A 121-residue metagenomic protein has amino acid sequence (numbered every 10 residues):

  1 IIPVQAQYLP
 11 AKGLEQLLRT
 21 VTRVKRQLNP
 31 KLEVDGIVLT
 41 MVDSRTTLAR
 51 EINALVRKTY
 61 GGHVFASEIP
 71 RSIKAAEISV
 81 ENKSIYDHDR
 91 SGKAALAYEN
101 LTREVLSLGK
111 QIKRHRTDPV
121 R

Functional and structural regions predicted by a protein language model:
I1-I73: Conserved catalytic-core segment of NTP-binding enzymes
L18, E99-T102: A cross-family signal for key residues in well-ordered alpha-helices that form functional helical elements
T22-K25, T102, L106: Generic structural signal for well-ordered alpha-helical scaffold segments
K31, I112-H115: Short, polar/charged, Gly/Pro-enriched helix-capping and turn/loop motifs at alpha-helix termini and inter-helix linkers
P70, A76, Y86: Nucleotide phosphate-binding site architecture
S79-N100: C-terminal boundary of histidine-terminating zinc-finger modules
V105-K113: Short, hydrophobic alpha-helical segments
H115-R121: A short, charged, Gly/Pro-tolerant segment at domain boundaries
